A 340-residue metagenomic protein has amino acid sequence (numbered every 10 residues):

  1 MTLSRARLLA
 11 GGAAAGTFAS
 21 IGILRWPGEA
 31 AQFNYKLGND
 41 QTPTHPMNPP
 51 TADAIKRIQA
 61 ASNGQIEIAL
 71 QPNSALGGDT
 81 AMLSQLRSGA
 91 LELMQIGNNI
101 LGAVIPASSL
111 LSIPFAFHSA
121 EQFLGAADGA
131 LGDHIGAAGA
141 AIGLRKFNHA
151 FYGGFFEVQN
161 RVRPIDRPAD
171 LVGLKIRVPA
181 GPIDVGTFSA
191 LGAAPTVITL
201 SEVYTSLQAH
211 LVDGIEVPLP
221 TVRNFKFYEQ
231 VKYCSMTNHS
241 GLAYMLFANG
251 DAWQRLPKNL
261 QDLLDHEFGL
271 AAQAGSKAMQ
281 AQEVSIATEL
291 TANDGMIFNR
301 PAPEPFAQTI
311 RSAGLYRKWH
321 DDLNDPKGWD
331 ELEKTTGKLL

Functional and structural regions predicted by a protein language model:
T2-Q122, L131, A137-L340: N-terminal secretory/targeting leader peptides
A126-D128: Short, Φ-rich (hydrophobic/aromatic) sequence segments
